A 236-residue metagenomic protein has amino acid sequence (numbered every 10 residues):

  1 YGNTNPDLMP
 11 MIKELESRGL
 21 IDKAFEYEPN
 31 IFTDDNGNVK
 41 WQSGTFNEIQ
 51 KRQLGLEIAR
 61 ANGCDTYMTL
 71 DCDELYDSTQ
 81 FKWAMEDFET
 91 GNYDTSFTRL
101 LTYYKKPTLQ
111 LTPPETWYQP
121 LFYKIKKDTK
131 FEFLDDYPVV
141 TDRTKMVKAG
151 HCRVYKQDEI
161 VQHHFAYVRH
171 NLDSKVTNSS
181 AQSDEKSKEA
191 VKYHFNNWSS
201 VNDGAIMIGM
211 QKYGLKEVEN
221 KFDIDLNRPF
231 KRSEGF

Functional and structural regions predicted by a protein language model:
Y1, T69-D71, S96-L100: Short His-Asn-centered micro-motif
Y1-D65: Active-site-proximal specificity loops/subdomain of glycosyltransferases
Y27-N30, D73, L100-L101: Acidic carboxylate-rich catalytic motifs and surrounding loops in phosphoryl-/glycosyl-chemistry enzymes
W41-Q53, E57, L75-F236: Catalytic-site signature of metal-activated, phosphate-bearing donor transferases, centered on the GT-A/GT-A-like
G63-L75: Short beta-strand-to-loop acidic/aromatic patch adjacent to the donor-nucleotide binding site
